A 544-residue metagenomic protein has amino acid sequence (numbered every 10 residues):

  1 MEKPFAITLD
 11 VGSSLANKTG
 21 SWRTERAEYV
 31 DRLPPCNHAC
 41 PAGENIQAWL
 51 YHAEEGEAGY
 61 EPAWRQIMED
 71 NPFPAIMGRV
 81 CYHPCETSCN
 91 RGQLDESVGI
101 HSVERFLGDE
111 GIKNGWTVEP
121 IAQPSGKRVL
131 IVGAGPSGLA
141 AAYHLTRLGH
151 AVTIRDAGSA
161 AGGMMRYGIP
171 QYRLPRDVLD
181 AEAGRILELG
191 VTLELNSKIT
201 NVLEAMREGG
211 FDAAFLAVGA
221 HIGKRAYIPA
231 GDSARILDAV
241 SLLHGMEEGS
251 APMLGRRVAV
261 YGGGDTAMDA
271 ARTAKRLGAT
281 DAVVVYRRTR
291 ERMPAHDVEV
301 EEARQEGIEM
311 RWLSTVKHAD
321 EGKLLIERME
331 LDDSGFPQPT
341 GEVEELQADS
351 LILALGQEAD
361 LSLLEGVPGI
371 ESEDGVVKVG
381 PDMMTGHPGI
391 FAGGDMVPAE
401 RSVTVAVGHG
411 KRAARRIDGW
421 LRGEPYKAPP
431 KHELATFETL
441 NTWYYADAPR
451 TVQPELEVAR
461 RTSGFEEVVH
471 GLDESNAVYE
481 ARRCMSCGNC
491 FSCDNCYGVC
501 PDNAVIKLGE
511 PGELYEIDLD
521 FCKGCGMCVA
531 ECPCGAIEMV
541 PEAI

Functional and structural regions predicted by a protein language model:
T8, G12-E28, E301-G307, S314-H318 (+3 more regions): Mid-to-C-terminal Rossmann-like scaffold of FAD/NAD(P)H-dependent oxidoreductases
T19-A39, W64-H83, G115-L130, R166-Y167 (+8 more regions): Ferredoxin-like iron-sulfur electron-transfer modules
P34-E57, G78-L107, A160, V191 (+3 more regions): Iron-sulfur cluster-binding cysteine motifs and their immediate structural context in ferredoxin-like electron-transfer
Q123-P124, R128-V132, D180-I228, K317-L325 (+2 more regions): Feature captures the FAD/FMN-dependent oxidoreductase FAD-binding
K127-A151, A267-K275: N-terminal Rossmann-like FAD-binding beta1-loop-alpha1 element of flavoenzymes
A151-E194, M246, A271-V316, P425-T439: Rossmann-like dinucleotide-binding cores of NAD(P)H-dependent redox enzymes
A234-R256, S334-E400: FAD-site-proximal beta/loop scaffold in flavoenzymes
A270, M396-K427: A conserved FAD-binding loop/helix module that cradles the flavin
